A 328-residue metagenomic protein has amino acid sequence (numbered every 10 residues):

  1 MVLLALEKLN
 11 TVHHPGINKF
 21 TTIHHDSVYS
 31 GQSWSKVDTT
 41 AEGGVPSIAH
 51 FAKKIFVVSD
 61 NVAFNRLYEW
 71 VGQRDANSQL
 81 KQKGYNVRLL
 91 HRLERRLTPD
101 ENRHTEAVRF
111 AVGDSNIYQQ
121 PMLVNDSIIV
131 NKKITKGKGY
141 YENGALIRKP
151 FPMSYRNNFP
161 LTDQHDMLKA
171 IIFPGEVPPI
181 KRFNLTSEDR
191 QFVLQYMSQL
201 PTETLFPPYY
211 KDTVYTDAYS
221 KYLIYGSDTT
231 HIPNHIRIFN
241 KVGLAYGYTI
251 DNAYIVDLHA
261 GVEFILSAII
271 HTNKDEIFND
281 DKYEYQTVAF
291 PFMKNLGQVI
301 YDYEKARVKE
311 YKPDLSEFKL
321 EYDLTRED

Functional and structural regions predicted by a protein language model:
M1-A5, V37, I48, D60-N61 (+3 more regions): N-terminal, helix-rich and Lys/Arg-enriched segments in bacterial and organellar proteins
M1-K19, I23, I55, L266: Active-site SXXK
L3-T11, V57, N61, D166-F173 (+1 more regions): Short glycine/serine- and small hydrophobic-enriched flexible loop segments
N18-T21, S27-F173, V177: Active-site-adjacent helix/loop patches that line small-molecule binding or acyl-intermediate pockets
H24-V37, Q82, E188-L205: Short, mixed-charge aromatic SLiMs
L146-D328: Structured C-terminal helix/loop/strand segments within mature extracytoplasmic catalytic/sensor domains
